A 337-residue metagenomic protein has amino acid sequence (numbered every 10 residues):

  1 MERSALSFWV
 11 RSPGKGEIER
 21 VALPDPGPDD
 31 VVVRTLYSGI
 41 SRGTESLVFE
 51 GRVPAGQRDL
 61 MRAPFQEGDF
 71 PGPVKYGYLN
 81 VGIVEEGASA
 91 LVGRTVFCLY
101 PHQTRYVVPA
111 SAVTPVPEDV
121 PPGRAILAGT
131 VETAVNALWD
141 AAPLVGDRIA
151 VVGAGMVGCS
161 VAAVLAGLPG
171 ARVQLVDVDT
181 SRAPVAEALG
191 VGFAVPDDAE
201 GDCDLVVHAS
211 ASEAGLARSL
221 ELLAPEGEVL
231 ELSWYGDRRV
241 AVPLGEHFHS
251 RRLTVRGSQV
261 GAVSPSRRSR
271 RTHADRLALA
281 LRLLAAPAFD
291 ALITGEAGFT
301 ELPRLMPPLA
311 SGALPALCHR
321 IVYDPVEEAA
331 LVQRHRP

Functional and structural regions predicted by a protein language model:
R3, R271-P337: C-terminal hydrophobic helical "lid"/dimerization subdomain of Rossmann-like NAD(P)H-dependent oxidoreductases
P24-I40, V48-Y100: Glycine-rich beta-strand-centered segment in the early N-terminal region that forms part of a ligand/cofactor-binding
F97-A110: A structural motif shared across PLP-dependent enzymes of the aminotransferase-like
P121-P196: Mid-domain Rossmann-like dinucleotide-binding core that forms the NAD(H)/NADP(H) cofactor-binding site
A142-P143, L223-A224, A313: A generic alpha-to-beta junction signature in SAM-dependent methyltransferases
T180-R182, E213, G236: Helix N-cap at the beta1-alpha1 junction of Rossmann-like dinucleotide-binding domains, i.e., the first residues
A199-V206: A short acidic, Gly/Pro-enriched loop at the edge of an enzyme's catalytic core that lines a small-molecule cofactor
A217-R282, Y323-P337: Glycine-rich phosphate-binding loop and adjacent beta-alpha segment of Rossmann(oid) nucleotide-cofactor-binding
